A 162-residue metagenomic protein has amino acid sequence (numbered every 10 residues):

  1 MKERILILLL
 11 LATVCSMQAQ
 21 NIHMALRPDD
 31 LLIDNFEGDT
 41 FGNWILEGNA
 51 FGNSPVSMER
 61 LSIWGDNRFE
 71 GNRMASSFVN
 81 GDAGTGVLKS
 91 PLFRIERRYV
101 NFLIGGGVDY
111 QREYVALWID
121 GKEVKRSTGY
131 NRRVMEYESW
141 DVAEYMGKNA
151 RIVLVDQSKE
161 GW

Functional and structural regions predicted by a protein language model:
R4-T13: Sec-dependent N-terminal signal peptides
M17-A19: Boundary at the C-terminal end of the N-terminal hydrophobic targeting segment
N21-R27, L32-D34, G129, S158-W162: Extracellular polysaccharide-targeting segments
F36, V100-G106, A150-D156: Extracellular beta-strand-rich recognition modules
D39-M74: Extracellular glycan-recognition surfaces and repeat-rich motifs
N72-Y99, E136-E138: Short beta-strands within extracellular/lumenal beta-sheet-rich domains
E96-R97, L103-E113, K159-W162: Extended, low-complexity, turn-rich repeat/linker tracts enriched in Gly/Pro/Ser/Thr and Asp/Glu that occur
W118-A150, V155-W162: Extracellular carbohydrate recognition and processing domains and analogous Trp-centered ligand-binding platforms
